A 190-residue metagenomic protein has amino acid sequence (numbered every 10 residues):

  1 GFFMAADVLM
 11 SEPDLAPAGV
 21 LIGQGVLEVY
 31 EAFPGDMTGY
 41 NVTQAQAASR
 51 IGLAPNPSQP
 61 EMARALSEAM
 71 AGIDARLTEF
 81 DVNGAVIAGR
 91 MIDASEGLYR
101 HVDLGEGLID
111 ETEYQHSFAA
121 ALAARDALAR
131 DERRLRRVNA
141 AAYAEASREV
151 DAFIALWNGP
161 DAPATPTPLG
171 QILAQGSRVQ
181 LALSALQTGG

Functional and structural regions predicted by a protein language model:
G1-G190: Mature extracytoplasmic or organellar-lumen-exposed domains after removal of signal/transit peptides
